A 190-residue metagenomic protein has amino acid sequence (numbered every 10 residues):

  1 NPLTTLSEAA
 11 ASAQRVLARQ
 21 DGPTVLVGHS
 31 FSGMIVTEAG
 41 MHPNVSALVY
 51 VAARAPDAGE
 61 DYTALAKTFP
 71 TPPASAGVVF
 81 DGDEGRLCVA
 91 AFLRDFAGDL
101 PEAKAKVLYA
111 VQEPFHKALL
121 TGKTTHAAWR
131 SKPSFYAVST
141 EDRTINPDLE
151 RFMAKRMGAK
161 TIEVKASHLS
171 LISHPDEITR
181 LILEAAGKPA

Functional and structural regions predicted by a protein language model:
N1-G22, P72: Active-site catalytic motif of lipid deacylating hydrolases and related acyltransferases
V16, I35, A39, I182-A185: Hydrophobic residues on the short alpha-helix immediately C-terminal to a glycine-rich phosphate/catalytic loop
R19-G22, R130, A185-P189: Glycine-rich phosphate-binding loop signature in dinucleotide/nucleotide-binding domains
V27-S32, V36: Gly/Ala-rich beta-loop-alpha elbow adjacent to hydrolase catalytic centers
M41-V89, H116-K123: Flexible "cap/lid" loop of the alpha/beta hydrolase fold
G82-W129: Conserved alpha/beta-hydrolase catalytic His-Asp/Glu region
A110-D176, R180, G187: Conserved serine/cysteine hydrolase catalytic core
